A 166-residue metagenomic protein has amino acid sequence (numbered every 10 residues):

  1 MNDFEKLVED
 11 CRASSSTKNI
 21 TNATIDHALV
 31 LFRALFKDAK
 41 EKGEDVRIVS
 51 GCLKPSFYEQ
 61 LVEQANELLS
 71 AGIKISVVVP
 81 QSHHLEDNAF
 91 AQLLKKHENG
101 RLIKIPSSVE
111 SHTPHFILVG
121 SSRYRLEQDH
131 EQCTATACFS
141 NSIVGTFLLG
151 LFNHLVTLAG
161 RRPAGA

Functional and structural regions predicted by a protein language model:
M1-A166: PLD/PLD-like phosphodiesterase catalytic module centered on the HKD motif
